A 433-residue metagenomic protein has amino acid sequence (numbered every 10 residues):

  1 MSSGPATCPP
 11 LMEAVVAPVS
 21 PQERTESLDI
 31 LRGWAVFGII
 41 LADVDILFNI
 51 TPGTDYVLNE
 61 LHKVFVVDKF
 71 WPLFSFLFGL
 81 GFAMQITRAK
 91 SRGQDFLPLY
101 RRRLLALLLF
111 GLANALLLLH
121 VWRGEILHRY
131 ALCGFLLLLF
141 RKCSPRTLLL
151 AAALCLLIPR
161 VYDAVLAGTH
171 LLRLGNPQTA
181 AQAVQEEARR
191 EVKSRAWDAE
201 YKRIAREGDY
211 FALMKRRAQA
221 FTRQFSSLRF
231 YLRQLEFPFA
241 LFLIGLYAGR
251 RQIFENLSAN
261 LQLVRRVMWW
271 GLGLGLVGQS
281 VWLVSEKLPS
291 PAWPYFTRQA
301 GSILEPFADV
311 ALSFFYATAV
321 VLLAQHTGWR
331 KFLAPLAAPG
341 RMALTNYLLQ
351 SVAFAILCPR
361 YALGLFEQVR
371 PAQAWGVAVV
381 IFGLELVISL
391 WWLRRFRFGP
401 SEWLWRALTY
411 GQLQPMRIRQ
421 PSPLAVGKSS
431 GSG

Functional and structural regions predicted by a protein language model:
S3-A6, W329, V369-K428: C-terminal "closing" transmembrane helix and its immediate cytosolic amphipathic cap in multi-pass membrane proteins
P10-T87: N-terminal signal-anchor module of multipass membrane proteins
S20-V36, V267-M268, A324-A353, P371-A372 (+2 more regions): Functional transmembrane helices that form membrane-embedded active or gating regions
V57-F70, T222-L232, Y295-A311: Short aromatic-rich membrane-water interface segments that cap or initiate transmembrane helices in multi-pass membrane
L80-T169, F354: Internal alpha-helical transmembrane segments
N114, L118, I158-D163, L241 (+6 more regions): Alpha-helical transmembrane segments of multipass membrane proteins
L139-K142, L243-F366: Alpha-helical transmembrane segments in multi-pass integral membrane proteins
L154-E236, A240: Long hydrophobic alpha-helical segments that form multi-pass transmembrane helix bundles in integral membrane proteins
